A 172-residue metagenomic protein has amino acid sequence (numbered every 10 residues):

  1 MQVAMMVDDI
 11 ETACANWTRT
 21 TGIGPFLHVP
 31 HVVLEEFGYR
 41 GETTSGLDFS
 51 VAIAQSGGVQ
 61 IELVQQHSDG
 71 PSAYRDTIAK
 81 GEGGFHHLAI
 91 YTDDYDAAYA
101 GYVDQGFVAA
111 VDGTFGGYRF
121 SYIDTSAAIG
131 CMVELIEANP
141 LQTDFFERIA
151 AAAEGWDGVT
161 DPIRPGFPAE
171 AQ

Functional and structural regions predicted by a protein language model:
M1, M5-L27, G41-V108, D124-Q172: Glyoxalase I/VOC metalloenzyme domain signal
L34-E42: N-terminal beta-loop-helix "entrance" segment that forms/cooperates in small-molecule cofactor or anionic ligand
V111-T114: Short beta-strand
G116-R119: Short acidic/glycine-enriched loop/turn segments that link adjacent beta-strands
